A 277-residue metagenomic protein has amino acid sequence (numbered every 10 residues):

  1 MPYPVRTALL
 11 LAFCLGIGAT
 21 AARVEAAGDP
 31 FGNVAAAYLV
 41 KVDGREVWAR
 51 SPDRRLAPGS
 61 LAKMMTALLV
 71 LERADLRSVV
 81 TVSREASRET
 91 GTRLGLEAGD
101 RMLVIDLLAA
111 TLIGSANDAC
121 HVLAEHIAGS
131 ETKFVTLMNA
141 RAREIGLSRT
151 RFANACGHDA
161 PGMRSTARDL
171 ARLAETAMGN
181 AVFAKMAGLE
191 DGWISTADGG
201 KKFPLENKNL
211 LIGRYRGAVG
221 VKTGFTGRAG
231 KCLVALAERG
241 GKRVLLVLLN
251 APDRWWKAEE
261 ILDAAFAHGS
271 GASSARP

Functional and structural regions predicted by a protein language model:
M1-L9: Bacterial N-terminal signal peptides that target proteins for export
L15, A19-L61, E72, L76-S78 (+1 more regions): Beta-lactamase-like hydrolase cores
A27-A36, D43, I105, S130-P277: Penicillin-recognizing serine hydrolase domain
P52-A57, E97, C156-R164: A glycine-rich, coil/turn loop motif that links secondary-structure elements
L68-D75, E125-A128, E175-T176: Short glycine/serine- and small hydrophobic-enriched flexible loop segments
E72-E85, V182-L189: Short, well-structured active-site flanking segments
T81-R93, A160, D191-S195: Acidic helix-start/capping segments at beta-turn-to-alpha-helix junctions
T90-H121, I127, F203-G220: Conserved catalytic neighborhood of penicillin-recognizing serine enzymes
